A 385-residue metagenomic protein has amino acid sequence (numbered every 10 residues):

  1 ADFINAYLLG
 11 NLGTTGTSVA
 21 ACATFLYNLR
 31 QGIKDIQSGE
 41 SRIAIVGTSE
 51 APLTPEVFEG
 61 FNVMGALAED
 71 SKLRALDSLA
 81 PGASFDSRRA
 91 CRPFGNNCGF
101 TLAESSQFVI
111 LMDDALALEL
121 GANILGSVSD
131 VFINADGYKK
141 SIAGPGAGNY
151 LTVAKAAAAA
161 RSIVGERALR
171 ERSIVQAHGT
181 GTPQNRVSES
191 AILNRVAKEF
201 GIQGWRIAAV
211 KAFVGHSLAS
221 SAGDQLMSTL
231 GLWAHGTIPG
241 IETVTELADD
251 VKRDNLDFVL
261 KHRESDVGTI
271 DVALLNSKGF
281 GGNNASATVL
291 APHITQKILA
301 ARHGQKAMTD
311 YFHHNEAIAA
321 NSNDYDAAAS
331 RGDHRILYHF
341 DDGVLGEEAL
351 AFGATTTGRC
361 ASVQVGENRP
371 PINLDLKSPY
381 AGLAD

Functional and structural regions predicted by a protein language model:
A1-Q31, M64-L67, S71-T101, I192-D224: Conserved catalytic cysteine-centered active-site region of acyl-thioester-dependent Claisen-condensing enzymes
A1-T14, V344-D385: A glycine- and small-residue-enriched flexible loop/hinge segment at structural boundaries
A1-T15, D35, S49-G60, S162-V187 (+2 more regions): Conserved beta-ketoacyl condensing-enzyme motif
N5, T15-E50, F100-A122, H216-I241 (+2 more regions): Active-site-proximal alpha-helical scaffold in enzymes
T15-A20, S41-S49, N123-F132, E166-A177 (+4 more regions): Beta-strand segments within the central parallel beta-sheet cores of soluble alpha/beta enzyme folds
F25, G32, F61, I110 (+5 more regions): Conserved small-residue
L26, P52-A90, N134-K155, T180-I192 (+3 more regions): Active-site-adjacent elements of ketosynthase-type condensing enzymes
K72-I174, A291-G358: Condensing-enzyme catalytic core mediating Claisen C-C bond formation in acyl metabolism
